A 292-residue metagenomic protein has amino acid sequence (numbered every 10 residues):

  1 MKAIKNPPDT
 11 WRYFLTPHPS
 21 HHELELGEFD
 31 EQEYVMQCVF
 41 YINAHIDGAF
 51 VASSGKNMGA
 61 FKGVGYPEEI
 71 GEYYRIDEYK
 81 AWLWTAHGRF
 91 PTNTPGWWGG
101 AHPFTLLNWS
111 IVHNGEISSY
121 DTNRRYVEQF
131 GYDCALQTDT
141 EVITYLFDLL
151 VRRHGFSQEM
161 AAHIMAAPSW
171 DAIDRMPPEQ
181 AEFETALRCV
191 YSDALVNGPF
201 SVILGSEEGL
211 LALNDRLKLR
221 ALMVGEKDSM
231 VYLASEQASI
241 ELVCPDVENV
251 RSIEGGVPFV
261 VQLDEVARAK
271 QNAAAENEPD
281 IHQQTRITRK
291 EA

Functional and structural regions predicted by a protein language model:
M1-A292: Conserved short alpha-helical segments that host acidic/polar catalytic motifs at enzyme active sites
